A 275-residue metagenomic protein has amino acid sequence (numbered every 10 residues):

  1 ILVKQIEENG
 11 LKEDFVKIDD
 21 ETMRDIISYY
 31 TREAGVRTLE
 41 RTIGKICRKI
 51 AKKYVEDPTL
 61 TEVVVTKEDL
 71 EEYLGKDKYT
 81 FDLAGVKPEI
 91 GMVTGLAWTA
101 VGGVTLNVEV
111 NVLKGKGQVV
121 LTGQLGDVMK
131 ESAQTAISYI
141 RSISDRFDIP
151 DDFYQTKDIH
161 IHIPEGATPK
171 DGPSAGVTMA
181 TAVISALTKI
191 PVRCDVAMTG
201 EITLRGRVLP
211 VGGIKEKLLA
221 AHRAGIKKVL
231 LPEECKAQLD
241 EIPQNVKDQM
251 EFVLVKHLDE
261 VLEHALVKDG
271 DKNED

Functional and structural regions predicted by a protein language model:
I1-G44, K49-V63, I143-T156, I190-D195: Conserved C-terminal "switch" segment of AAA+ ATPases
Q5, I26, L70, V183-I184: Broad structural signal for hydrophobic residues in well-ordered alpha-helices, predominantly aliphatic
Q5, Y73, H264: Residues that scaffold the ATP/ADP-binding catalytic core of kinase and kinase-like folds
I27-T38, T42, E71, G75-F81 (+2 more regions): C-terminal helicase module of SF1/SF2 nucleic-acid helicases/translocases
C47-A100, V104: Extended amphipathic alpha-helical scaffolds
E62, L83, E89-T94, V101-D275: Peripheral, non-AAA+ core regions of ATP-driven protein-machinery
